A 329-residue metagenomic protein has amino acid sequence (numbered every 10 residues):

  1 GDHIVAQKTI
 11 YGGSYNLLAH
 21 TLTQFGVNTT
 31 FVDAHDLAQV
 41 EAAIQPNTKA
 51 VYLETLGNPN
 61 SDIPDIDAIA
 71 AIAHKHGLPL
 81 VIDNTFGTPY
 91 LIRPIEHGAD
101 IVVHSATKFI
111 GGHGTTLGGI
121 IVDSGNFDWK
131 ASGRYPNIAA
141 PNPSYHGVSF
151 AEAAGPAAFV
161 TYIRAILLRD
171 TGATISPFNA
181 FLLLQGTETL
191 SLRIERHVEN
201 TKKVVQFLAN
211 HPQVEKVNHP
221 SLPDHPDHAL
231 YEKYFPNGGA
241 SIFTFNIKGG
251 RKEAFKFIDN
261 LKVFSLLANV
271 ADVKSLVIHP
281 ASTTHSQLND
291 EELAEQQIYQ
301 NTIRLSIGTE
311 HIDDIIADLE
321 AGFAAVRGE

Functional and structural regions predicted by a protein language model:
G1, G12, A19, P46 (+3 more regions): PLP-dependent enzyme catalytic core of the Aspartate aminotransferase-like
G1-H211, N218: Conserved PLP-enzyme active-site core in the AAT-like
V40-A42, P226-Y231, L276-A281: Short, solvent-exposed polar/charged micro-motifs at secondary-structure junctions
L56, T85-G87, L222, K248 (+1 more regions): Active-site beta-loop-alpha junctions enriched in small/polar residues
G114, N237-G239, I298-N301: Short glycine-enriched loop/turn motifs at secondary-structure junctions
V122, T244-N246, S306-G308: Short hydrophobic/aromatic beta-strand micro-patches that form the beta-sheet surface supporting nucleotide- or nucleic
N126-F127, E188, D224, K248-G250 (+2 more regions): Short, glycine-/Ser/Thr-/acidic-enriched flexible segments
T171-T174, F178-A180, T189, I194-R196 (+2 more regions): Conserved small-domain helix->loop->beta segment predominantly found in fold-type I
